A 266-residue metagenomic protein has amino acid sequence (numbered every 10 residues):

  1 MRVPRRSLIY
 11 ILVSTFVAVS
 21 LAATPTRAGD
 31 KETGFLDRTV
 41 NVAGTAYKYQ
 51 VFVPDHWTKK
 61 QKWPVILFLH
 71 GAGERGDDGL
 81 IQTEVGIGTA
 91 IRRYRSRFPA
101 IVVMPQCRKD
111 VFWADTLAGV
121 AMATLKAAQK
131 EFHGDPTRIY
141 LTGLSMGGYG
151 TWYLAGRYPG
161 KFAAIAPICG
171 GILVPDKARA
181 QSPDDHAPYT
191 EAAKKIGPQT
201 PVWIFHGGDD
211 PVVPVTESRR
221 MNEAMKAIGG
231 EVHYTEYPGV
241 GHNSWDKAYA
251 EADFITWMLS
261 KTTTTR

Functional and structural regions predicted by a protein language model:
R5-I9: N-terminal export leaders
Y10-S20: Bacterial N-terminal signal peptides
A23-V65, T142-M146, D176-D184, R219-E223 (+3 more regions): A domain-start/cap signature at the N-terminus of enzymes
H56-Q61, K109-M146, P159: Gly/Ser-rich "nucleophile elbow"/oxyanion-hole loop immediately N-terminal to the catalytic nucleophile in hydrolases
P64, A100, A163, T200-P201: Alpha/beta-hydrolase fold active-site loops
V65, L69-T124: Active-site machinery of serine-nucleophile hydrolases
G148-P159, I165: Short glycine-enriched nucleophile-adjacent loop and the immediately C-terminal alpha-helix near the catalytic center
A164, C169-D253: The feature captures the conserved acid-bearing segment of alpha/beta-hydrolase catalytic domains
